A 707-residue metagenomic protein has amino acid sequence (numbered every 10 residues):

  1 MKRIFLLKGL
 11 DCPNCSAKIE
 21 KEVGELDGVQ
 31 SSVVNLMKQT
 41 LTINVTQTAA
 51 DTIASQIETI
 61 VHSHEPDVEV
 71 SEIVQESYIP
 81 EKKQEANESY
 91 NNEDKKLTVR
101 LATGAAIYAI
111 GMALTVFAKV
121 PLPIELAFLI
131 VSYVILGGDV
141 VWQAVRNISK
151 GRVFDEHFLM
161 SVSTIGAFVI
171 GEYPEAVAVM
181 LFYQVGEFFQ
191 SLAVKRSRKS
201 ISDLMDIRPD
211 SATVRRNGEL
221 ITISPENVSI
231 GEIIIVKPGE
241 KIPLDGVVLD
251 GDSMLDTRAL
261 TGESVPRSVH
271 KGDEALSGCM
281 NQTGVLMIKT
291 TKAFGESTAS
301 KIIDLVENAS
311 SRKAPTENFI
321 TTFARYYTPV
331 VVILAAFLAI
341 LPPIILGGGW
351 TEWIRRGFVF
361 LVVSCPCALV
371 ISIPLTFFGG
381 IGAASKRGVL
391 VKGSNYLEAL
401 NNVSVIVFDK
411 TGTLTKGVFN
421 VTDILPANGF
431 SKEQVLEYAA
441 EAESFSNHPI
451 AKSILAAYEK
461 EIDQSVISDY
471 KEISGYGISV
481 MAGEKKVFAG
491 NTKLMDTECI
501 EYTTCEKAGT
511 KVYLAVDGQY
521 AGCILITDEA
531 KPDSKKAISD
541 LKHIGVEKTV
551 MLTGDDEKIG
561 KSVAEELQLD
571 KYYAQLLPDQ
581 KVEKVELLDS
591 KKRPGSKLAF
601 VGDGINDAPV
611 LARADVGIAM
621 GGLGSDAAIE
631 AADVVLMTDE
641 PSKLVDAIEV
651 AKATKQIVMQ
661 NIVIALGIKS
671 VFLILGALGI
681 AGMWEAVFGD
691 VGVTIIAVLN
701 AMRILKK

Functional and structural regions predicted by a protein language model:
M1, G24, V29-S31, S394-N606 (+2 more regions): Cytosolic catalytic headpiece
M1-L122, V194, G218-L220, S300 (+3 more regions): Flexible metal-binding regulatory segments at protein termini and peripheral loops
C12, I19, V23, A144 (+32 more regions): Residue-level signature of catalytic and energy-coupling elements of molecular machines, predominantly ATP/GTP-dependent
Q30-L36, T42-V45, D203-E296, S300 (+2 more regions): Conserved cytosolic catalytic loops of P-type ATPases
S63, D67, Y78-E88, F128-S211 (+8 more regions): Actuator/coupling domain of P-type ATPases
L101-A109, N318-G347, R356, F360-F377 (+1 more regions): Bilayer-spanning, highly hydrophobic alpha-helical transmembrane segments
L114-P121, Q143-N147, G166, I170 (+8 more regions): Membrane-embedded alpha-helical bundles of multi-pass transporters
V145-D155, F189-S202, L375-S394, M702-K707: Juxtamembrane helix-loop transition segments at the membrane interface in multi-pass membrane proteins
